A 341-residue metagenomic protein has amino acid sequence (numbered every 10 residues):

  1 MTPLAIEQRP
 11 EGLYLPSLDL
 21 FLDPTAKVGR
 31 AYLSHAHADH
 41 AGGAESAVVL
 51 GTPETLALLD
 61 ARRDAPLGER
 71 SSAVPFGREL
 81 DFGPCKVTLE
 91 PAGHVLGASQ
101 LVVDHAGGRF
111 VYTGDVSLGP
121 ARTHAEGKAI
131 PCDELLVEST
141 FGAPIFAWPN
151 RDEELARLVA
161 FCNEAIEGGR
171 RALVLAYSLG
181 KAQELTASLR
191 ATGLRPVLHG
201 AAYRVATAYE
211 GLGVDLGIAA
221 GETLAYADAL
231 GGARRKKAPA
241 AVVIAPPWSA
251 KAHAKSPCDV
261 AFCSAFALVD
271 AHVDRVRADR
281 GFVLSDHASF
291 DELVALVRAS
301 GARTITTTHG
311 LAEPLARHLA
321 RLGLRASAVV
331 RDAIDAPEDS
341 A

Functional and structural regions predicted by a protein language model:
M1, A191, A225-A341: C-terminal regulatory/interaction regions
T2-A26, R30, A38-L175, G180 (+1 more regions): His/Asp/Glu-rich metal-coordinating catalytic cores of metallo-dependent phosphodiesterases/hydrolases acting on
G12-T25, R78-D81, I218-A238, P246-H253: Short acidic low-complexity segments
G29-A36, S46-P53, D64-F76, P84-V87 (+5 more regions): Active-site regions of enzymes building and remodeling cell-envelope glycoconjugates
H37-A38, T55-L56, K181, A202 (+2 more regions): Alpha-helix capping/helix-boundary segments
A41, A98, P120-A121, A182-L185 (+3 more regions): Short, well-ordered alpha-helical microsegments
A92-H105, V116, P120-A121, G127 (+6 more regions): Active-site-proximal loop/helix segment associated with metal-binding centers of metalloenzymes
A129, A143-L224, A229-R235, T304-A341: Binuclear metal-ion centers of metallo-dependent hydrolases, dominated by the metallo-beta-lactamase
